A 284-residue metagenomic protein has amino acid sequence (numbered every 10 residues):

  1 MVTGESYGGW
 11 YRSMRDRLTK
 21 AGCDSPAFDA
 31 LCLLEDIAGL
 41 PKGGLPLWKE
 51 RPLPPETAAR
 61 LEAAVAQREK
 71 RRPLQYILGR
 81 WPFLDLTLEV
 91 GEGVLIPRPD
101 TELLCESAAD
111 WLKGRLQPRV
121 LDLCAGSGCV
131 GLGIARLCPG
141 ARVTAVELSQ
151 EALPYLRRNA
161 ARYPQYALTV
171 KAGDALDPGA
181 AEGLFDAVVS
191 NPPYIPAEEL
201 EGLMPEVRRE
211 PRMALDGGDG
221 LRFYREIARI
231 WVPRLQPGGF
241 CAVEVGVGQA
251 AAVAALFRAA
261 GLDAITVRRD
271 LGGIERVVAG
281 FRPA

Functional and structural regions predicted by a protein language model:
M1-P46, L53: Non-catalytic accessory regions of SAM-dependent methyltransferases
L18, L112, A160, W231 (+1 more regions): Conserved hydrophobic residues forming the short capping helix/wall of the S-adenosyl-L-methionine
E35-D110: Conserved AdoMet
Q75, I195-E198, G248: Active-site beta-alpha loop architecture of Rossmann-like, nucleotide-cofactor-dependent enzymes
P99-M204, E226: Conserved SAM/SAH cofactor-binding pocket of Class I
L148-Q150, P205-Q236, F240, G246-Q249: Glycine-rich S-adenosyl-L-methionine
A172-G173, V245, R269: Short loop/edge segments at beta-strand edges and connector loops that shape dinucleotide/nucleotide cofactor-binding
A260-A284: Core SAM-dependent methyltransferase catalytic element
